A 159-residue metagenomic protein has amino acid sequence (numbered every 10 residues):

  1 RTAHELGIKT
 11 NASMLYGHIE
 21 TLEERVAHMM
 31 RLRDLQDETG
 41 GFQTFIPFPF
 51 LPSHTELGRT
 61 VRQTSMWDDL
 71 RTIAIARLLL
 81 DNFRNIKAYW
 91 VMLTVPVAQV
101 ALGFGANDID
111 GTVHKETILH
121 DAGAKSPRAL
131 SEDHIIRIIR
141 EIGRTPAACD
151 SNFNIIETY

Functional and structural regions predicted by a protein language model:
R1, V26-E38, Q99: Short amphipathic alpha-helices and their capping/turn segments at secondary-structure boundaries
R1-L15: Radical SAM/AdoMet-radical enzyme domain recognition
E5, D37-Y159: Auxiliary Fe-S-binding modules of radical SAM enzymes
M14-G17, F50: Short linear capping/connector segments at secondary-structure termini
Y16-R31, V91-L93: Active-site glycine- and acidic-residue-rich loops that bind and position anionic ligands or nucleotide-like cofactors
